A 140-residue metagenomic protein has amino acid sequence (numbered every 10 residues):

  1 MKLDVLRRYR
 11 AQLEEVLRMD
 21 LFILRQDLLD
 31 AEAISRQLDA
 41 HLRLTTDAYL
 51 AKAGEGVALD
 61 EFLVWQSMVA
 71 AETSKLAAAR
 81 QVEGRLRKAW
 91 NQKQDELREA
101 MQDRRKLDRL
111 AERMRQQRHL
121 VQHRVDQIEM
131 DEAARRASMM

Functional and structural regions predicted by a protein language model:
M1-M140: Charge-rich amphipathic alpha-helical interaction elements
